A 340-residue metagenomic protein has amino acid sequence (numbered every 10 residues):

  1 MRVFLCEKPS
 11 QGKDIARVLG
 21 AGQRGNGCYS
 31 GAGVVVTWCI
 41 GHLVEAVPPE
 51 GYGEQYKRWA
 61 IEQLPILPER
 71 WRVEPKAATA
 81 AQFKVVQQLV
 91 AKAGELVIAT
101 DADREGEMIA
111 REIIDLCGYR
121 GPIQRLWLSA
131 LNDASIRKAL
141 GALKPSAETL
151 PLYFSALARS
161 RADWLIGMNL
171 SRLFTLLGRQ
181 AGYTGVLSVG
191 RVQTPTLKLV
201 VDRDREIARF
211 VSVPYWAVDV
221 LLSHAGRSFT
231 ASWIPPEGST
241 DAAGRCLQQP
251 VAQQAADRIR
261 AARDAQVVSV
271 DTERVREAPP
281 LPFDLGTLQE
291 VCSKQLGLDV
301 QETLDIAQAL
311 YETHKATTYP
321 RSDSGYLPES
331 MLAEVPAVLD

Functional and structural regions predicted by a protein language model:
M1, I166-V186: Glycine-rich loop/turn
M1-M168: Intrinsically disordered, low-complexity regulatory segments
C6-E7, T37-C39, A99-D101, L221-S223 (+4 more regions): Generic beta-strand/beta-sheet core signal
Q11, I15, A78-L89, E105-I113 (+15 more regions): Helical mechanochemical/support elements of P-loop NTPase systems and associated helical scaffolds
L19, Q23, C117-G121, K144 (+6 more regions): A generic secondary-structure signal for well-formed alpha-helical elements
L43-P75, T184-E312, D340: Long, highly charged, low-complexity internal segments
V85, I166-S171, R260-V267: Active-site-adjacent bridging/hinge elements
T149-F154, D163-N169, T175, T313-D340: Extended, highly charged linker/hinge segments and catalytic-adjacent loops that couple domains and form adaptable
